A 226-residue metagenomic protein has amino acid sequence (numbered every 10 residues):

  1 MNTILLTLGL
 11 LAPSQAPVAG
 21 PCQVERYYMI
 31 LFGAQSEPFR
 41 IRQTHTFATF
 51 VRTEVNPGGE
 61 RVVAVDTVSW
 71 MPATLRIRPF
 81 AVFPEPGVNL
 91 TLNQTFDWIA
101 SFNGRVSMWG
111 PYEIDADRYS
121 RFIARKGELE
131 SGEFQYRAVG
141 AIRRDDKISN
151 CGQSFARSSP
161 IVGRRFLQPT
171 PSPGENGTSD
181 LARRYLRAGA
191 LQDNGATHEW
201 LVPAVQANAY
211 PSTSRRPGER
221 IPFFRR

Functional and structural regions predicted by a protein language model:
T3-A12: Sec-dependent N-terminal signal peptides
L6, R52, P160: Residue-level marker of positions within ordered structural domains that often coincide with functionally constrained
S14-A19: Sec/Tat signal peptide C-region and signal peptidase I cleavage site
C22-Y112: Glycine-rich catalytic cores of cysteine/serine-nucleophile enzymes that process amide/ester linkages in cell-envelope
V88-Q153: Surface-exposed, polar helix/loop patches in the mature regions of secreted/periplasmic/lumenal proteins that form
R125-R226: Activation targets extended, charge/polar-rich intrinsically disordered C-terminal tails
